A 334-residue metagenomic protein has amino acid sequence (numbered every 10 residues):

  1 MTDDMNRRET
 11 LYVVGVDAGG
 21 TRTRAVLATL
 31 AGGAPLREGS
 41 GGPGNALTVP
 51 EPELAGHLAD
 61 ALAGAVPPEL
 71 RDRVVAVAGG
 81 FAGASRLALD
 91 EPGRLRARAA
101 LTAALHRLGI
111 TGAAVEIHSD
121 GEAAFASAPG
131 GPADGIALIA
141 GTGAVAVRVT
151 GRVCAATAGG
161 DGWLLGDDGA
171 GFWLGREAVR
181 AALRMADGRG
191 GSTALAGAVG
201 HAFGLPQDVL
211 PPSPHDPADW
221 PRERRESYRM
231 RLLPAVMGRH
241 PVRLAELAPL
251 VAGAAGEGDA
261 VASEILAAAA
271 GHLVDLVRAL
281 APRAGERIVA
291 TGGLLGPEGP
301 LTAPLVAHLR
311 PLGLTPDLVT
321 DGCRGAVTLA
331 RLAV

Functional and structural regions predicted by a protein language model:
M1-D72, H106-G109, A128-I136, A181-V334: ATP-binding/phosphotransfer module of carbohydrate and carboxylate kinases, centering on a glycine-rich
G42-P43, F81-G83, G159-G162, A255: Short, histidine-centered active-site or binding-site loop motifs used for metal coordination, general acid-base
P50, L54-T102: N-terminal short beta-loop-beta anion/metal-coordinating cradle
A76-A78, E116, R287-V289: A structural signal for isolated positions on well-ordered beta-strands in alpha/beta enzyme cores
G80-A82, D120, T291-G293: Short loop/turn motifs enriched for small/polar and acidic residues
A84-G197, L205, V209: Phosphate-binding/catalytic loop of phosphoryl-transfer enzymes
